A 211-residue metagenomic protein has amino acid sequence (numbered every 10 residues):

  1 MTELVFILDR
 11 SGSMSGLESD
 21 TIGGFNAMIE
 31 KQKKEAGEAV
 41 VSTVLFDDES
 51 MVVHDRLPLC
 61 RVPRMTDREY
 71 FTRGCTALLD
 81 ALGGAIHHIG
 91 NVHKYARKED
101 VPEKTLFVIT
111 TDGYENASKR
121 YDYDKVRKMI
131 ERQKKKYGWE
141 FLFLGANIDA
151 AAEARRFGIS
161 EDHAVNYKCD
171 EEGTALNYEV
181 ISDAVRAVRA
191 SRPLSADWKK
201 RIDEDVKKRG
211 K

Functional and structural regions predicted by a protein language model:
M1-K211: Acidic, low-complexity intrinsically disordered regions
